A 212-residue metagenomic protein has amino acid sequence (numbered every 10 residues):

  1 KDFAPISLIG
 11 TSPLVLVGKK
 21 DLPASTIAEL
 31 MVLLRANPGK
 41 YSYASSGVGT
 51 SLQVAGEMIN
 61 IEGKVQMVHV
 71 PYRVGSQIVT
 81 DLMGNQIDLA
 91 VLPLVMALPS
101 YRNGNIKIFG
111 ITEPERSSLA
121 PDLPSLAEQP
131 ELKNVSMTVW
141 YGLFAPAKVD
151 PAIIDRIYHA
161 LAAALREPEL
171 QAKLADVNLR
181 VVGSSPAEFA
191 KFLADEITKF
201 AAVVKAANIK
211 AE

Functional and structural regions predicted by a protein language model:
K1-A4, K64-Q66, S100-I111, S118-P130 (+1 more regions): Ligand-binding "clamshell"
K1-Q77, L126-E131, W140-K173: Hinge/capping helix and adjacent helix->loop/strand transition within the periplasmic-binding protein
G10, T26, P71, N85-Q86 (+6 more regions): Conserved functional loop/turn residues at catalytic and ligand-binding sites
S42, D88-L92, K107-G110, F200-A202: Paired acidic/hydrophobic, glycine-rich loop segments that form the ligand-binding mouth/hinge of periplasmic-binding
M58-E62, S76-A90, V95-N103, A194: Short helices/loops that flank or line small-molecule/ion binding pockets
I61-V65, R102, E128, P151-E212: An extracytoplasmic/periplasmic, membrane-proximal ligand-sensing/linker region
G75, L92-A97, I111-P114, V139 (+1 more regions): Beta->alpha turn/N-cap motifs
